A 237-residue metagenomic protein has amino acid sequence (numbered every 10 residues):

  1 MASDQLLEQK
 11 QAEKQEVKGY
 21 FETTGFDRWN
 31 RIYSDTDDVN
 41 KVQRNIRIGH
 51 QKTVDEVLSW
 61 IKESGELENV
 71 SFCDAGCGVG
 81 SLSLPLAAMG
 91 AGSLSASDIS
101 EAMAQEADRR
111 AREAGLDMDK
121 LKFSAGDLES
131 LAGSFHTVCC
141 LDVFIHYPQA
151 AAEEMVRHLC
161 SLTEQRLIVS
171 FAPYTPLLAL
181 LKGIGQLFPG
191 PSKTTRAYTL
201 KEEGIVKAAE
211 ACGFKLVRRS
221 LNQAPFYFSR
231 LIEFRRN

Functional and structural regions predicted by a protein language model:
M1-K10: Short, contiguous pre-domain boundary segments
Q11-G65, V79-L131, E153-E154, H158 (+1 more regions): Class I (Rossmann-like) S-adenosyl-L-methionine-dependent methyltransferase catalytic domain, capturing the SAM-binding
E68-G78: Conserved class I S-adenosyl-L-methionine
C139: A conserved beta-strand element that flanks and buttresses the S-adenosyl-L-methionine
D142-V143: Short catalytic micro-motifs in class I SAM-dependent methyltransferases
L162-R166: Short glycine-dipeptide loop
